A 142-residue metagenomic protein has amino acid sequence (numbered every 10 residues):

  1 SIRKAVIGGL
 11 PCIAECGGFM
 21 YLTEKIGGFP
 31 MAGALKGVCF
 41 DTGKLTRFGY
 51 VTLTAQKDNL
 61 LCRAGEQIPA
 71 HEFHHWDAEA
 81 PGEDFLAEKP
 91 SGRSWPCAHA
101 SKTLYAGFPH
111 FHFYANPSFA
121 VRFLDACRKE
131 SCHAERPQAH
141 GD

Functional and structural regions predicted by a protein language model:
S1-N59: Cysteine-nucleophile active-site neighborhood
T42-R136, H140-D142: Amide-donor transfer/coupling interface in amidating biosynthetic enzymes
